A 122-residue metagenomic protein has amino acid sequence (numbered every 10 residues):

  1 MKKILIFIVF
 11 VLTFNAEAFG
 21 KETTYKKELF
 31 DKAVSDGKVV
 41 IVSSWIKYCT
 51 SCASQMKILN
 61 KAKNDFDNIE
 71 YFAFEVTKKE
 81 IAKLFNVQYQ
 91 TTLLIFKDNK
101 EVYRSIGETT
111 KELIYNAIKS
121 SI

Functional and structural regions predicted by a protein language model:
I4-T13: Sec-dependent N-terminal signal peptides
F10, E17-G37, S120: N-terminal leader/targeting and pre-domain segments
K27, D31, I46, M56-N60 (+1 more regions): Extracytoplasmic/secreted envelope proteins and their assembly/folding machinery, especially bacterial periplasmic
S35-K47: Short active-site neighborhood of thiol/selenol oxidoreductases, capturing the structured segment around
S44, D67-E80: Thiol-based oxidoreductase modules, predominantly thioredoxin-like and allied folds used for disulfide exchange
S51-D65: Typically the conserved alpha-helix immediately C-terminal to a functionally engaged Cys/Sec in thioredoxin-like
F85-L94: Structural micro-motif
K97-I122: Non-catalytic, surface beta->alpha helical segment in thiol-disulfide oxidoreductase systems
